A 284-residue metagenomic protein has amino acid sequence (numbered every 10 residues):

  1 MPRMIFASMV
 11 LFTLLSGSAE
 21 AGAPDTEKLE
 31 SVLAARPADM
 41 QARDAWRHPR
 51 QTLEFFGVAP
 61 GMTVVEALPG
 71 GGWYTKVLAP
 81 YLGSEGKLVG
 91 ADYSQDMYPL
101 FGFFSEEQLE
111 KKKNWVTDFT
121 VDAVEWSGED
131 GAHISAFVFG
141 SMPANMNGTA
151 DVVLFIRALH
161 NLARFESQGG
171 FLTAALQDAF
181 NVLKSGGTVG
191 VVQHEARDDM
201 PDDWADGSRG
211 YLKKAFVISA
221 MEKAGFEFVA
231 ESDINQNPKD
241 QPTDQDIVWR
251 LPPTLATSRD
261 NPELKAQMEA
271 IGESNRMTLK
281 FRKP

Functional and structural regions predicted by a protein language model:
L29-F55, A59: Class I SAM-dependent methyltransferase Rossmann-like catalytic core, especially the SAM/SAH-binding loop
G61-G70: Conserved class I S-adenosyl-L-methionine
L82-G83, A163, L183-S185: Helix-to-beta-strand junctions that scaffold the AdoMet/dcAdoMet cofactor pocket in Class I SAM-dependent enzymes
F104-M142: S-adenosyl-L-methionine
P143-V153: A short acidic, Gly/Pro-enriched loop at the edge of an enzyme's catalytic core that lines a small-molecule cofactor
G169-S185: A short glycine-rich, Lys/Arg-flanked "PGG" loop and its adjoining helix->strand segment in the class I
G186-Q193: Conserved beta-strand signature within the Rossmann-like core of class I S-adenosyl-L-methionine
A224, L264-P284: C-terminal lobe and adjacent flexible extensions of AdoMet/dcAdoMet transferase-like proteins
